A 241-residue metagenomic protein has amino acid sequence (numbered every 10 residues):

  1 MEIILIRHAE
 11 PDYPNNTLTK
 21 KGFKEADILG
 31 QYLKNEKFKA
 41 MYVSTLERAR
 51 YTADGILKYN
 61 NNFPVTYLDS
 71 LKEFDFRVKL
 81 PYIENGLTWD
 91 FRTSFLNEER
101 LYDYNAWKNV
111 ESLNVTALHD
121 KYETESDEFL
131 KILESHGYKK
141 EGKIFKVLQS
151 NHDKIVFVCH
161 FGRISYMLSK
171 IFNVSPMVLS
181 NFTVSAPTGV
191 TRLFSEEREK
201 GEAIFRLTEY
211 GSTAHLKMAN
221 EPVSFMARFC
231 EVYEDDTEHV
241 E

Functional and structural regions predicted by a protein language model:
M1-I4: Extreme N-terminal starter segment of soluble prokaryotic enzymes
R7-K20: Glycine-rich N-terminal loop/short-helix segment of MobA-like nucleotidyltransferase
A9, L46, F161, G211-T213: Active-site metal-binding loops of divalent metal-dependent hydrolases
L18-L33, D236: Short catalytic helix/loop segments, enriched in acidic residues and glycine and frequently bearing histidine
Q31-S112: Phosphate-coordination/substrate-recognition cap region in phosphate-metabolizing enzymes
T45-L46, S70, S150-G162: Short, well-ordered beta-to-alpha junction loops that form the rim of enzyme active sites and present histidine/acidic
F74-F91, I144-K154, Y166-E241: Acidic, low-complexity terminal tails and accessory targeting/binding regions of phosphate-metabolizing enzymes
V110-I144: Internal catalytic-core helix/loop-beta-alpha segment that presents or stabilizes conserved functional determinants
